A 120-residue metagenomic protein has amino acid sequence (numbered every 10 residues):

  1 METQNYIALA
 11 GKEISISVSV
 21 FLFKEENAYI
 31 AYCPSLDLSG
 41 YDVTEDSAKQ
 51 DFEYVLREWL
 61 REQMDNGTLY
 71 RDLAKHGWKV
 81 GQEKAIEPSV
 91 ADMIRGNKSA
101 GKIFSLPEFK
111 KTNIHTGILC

Functional and structural regions predicted by a protein language model:
M1-S17, E53-C120: Short, charged, surface-exposed hinge/linker loops at domain edges that act as mobile lids or interdomain connectors
I16-S35: Short aromatic-glycine-(Arg/Gly/Cys) micro-motifs in beta-strand/loop hairpins
I30, Y41, M64: Short acidic, gly/pro-rich beta-turn/loop elements at beta-sheet edges and active-site/ligand-binding grooves
P34-S47: A short, exposed loop/beta-hairpin motif centered on an aromatic-Gly-Thr core
